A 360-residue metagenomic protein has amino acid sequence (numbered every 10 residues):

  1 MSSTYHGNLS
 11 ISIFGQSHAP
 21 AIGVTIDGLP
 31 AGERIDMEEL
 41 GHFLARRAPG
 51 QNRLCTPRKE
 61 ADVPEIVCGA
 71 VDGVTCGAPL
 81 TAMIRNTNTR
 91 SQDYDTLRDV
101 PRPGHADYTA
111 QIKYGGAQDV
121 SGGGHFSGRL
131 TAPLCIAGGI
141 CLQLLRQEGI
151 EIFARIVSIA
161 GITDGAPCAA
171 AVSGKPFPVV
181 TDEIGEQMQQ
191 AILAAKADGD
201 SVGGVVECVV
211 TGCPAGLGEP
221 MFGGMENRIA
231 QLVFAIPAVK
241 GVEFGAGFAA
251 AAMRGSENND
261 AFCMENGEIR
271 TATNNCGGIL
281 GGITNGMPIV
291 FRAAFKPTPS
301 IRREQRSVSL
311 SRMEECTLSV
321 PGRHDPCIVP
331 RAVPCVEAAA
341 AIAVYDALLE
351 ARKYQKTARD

Functional and structural regions predicted by a protein language model:
M1-D360: Generic N-terminal targeting/processing segments that precede catalytic cores or assembly contacts
